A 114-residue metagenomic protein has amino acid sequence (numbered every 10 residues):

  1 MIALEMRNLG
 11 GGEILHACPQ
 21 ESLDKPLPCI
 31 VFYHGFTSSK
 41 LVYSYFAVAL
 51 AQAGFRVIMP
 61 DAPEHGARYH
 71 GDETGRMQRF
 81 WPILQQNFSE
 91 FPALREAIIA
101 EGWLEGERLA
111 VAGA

Functional and structural regions predicted by a protein language model:
M1-K25: N-terminal cap/lid segment of alpha/beta-hydrolase-fold proteins
M1-L9, D61, R79, I83 (+1 more regions): Metal-centered catalytic cores of metalloenzymes
D24-G35: Short beta-strand element of the alpha/beta-hydrolase
C29, A51-D61: A fold-wide structural signal in alpha/beta-hydrolase
F36-V48, A62: The serine-hydrolase catalytic nucleophile loop
P63-Q85: Cap/lid segment of the alpha/beta-hydrolase catalytic domain
Q78-G102: Alpha/beta-hydrolase active-site loop
G102-A114: Alpha/beta-hydrolase fold nucleophile elbow
